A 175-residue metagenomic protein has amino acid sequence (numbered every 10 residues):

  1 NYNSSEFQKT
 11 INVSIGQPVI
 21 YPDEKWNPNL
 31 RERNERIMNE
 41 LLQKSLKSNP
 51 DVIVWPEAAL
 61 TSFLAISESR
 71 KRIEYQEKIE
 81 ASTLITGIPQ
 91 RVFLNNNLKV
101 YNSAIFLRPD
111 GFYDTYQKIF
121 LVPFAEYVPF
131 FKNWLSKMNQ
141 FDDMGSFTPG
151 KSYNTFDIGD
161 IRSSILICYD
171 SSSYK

Functional and structural regions predicted by a protein language model:
N1-K175: Enzyme catalytic cores with a strong preference for nitrogen-chemistry domains
